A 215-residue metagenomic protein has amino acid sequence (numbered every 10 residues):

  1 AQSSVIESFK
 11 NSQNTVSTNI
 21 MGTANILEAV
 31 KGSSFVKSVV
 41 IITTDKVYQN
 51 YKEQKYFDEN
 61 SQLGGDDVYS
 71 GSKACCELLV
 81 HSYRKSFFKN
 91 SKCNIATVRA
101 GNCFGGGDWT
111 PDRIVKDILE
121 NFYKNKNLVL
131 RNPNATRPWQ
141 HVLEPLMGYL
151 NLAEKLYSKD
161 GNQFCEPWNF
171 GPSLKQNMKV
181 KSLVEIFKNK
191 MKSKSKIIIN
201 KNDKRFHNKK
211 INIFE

Functional and structural regions predicted by a protein language model:
A1-F104, E185: N-terminal Rossmann-like NAD(P)+-binding domain of SDR-like oxidoreductases, especially those catalyzing
I6, Q13, A24, D112 (+5 more regions): Residues in well-ordered alpha-helical elements
I26, Y83, D117-F122, G148-L152: A short, amphipathic alpha-helix embedded in the catalytic core of nucleotide-handling enzymes
Y51-Q54, D108-D112, V142-L143, V180-L183: Short aromatic-enriched loop/helix-cap "lid" or pocket-rim segments at secondary-structure transitions that line
E59-S61, S72-K73, E120-L130: C-terminal structured domain segments across diverse proteins
S72, G107-P111, Q176: Residue-level signature of the cytosolic catalytic core of signaling kinases
F122-E215: C-terminal substrate-binding subdomain of Rossmann-fold SDR/epimerase-dehydratase oxidoreductases
